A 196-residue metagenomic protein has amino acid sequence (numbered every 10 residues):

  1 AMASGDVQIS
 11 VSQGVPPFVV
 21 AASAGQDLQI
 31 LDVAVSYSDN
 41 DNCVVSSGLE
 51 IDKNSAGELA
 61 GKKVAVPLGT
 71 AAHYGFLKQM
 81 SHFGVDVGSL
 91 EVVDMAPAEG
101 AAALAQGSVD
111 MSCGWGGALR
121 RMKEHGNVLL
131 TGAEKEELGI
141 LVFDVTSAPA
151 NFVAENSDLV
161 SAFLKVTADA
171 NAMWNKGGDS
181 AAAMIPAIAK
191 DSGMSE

Functional and structural regions predicted by a protein language model:
A1-A96, D110-G116, N127-A133, G139-I140: Short, glycine-/small- and polar/acidic-enriched structural segments that line small-molecule recognition paths
F83, D191-S192: A broad structural signal for alpha-helix termini and local helix breaks/kinks
E99-D191: Pocket-lining segment of extracytoplasmic ligand-binding domains
E196: Segments of small-molecule ligand-sensing domains
